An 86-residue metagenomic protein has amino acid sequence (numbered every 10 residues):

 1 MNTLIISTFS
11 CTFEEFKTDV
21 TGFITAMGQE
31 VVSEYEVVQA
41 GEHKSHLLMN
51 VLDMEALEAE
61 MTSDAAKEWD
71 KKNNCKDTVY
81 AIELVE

Functional and structural regions predicted by a protein language model:
M1-K67, N73-E86: Short S/T/G/P-rich N-terminal loop/turn motif that feeds into the first structured element of a domain
